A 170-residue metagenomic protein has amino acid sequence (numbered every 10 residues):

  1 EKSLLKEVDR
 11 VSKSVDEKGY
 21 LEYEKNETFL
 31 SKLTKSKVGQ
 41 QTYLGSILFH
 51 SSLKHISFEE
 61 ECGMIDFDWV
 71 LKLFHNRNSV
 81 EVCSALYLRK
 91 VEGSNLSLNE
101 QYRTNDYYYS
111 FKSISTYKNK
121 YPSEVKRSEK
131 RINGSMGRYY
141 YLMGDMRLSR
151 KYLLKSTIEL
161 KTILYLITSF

Functional and structural regions predicted by a protein language model:
E1-K2, K6-E7: A short, conserved acidic/glycine-rich loop-to-beta-strand motif that forms the donor nucleotide-sugar/metal
R10-Y102: Conserved nucleotide-sugar donor-binding catalytic segment
I56, G134-S135: Positions in alpha-helical segments
A85-G93, L98-E124, M146-S156: Catalytic core of nucleotide-sugar-dependent glycosyltransferases
P122, G137-R138, L142: Charged/polar low-complexity intrinsically disordered segments, enriched in acidic residues
Y140-F170: Membrane-interface aromatic/basic loop that binds lipid-linked glycans or pyrophosphate carriers, typified by
